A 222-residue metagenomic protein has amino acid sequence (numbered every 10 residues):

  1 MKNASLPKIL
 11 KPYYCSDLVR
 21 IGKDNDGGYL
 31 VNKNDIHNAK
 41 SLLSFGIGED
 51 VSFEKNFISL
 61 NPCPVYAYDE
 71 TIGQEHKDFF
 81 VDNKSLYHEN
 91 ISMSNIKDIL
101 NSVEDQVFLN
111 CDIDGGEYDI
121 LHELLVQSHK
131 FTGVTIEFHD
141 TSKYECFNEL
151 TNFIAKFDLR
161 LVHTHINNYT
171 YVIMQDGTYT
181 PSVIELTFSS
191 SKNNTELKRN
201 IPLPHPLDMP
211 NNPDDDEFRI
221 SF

Functional and structural regions predicted by a protein language model:
M1-A4: N-terminal auxiliary segments of SAM/dcSAM-dependent transferases
K11-Q106, F138-D140: SAM cofactor-binding core of SAM-dependent methyltransferases, primarily the Rossmann-like beta-alpha-beta module
S41-L43, S59-Y66, E75-F79, N101 (+2 more regions): Conserved acidic-Pro-Pro-aromatic motif
